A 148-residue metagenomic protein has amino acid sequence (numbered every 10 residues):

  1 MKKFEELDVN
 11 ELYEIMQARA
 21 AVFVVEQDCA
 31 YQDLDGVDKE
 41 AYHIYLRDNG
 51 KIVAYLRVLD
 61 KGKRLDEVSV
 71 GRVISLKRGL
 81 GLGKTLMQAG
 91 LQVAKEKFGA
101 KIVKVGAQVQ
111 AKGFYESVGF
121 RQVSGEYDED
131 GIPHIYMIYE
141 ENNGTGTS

Functional and structural regions predicted by a protein language model:
M1-K51: Short amphipathic alpha-helix that is part of the acyltransferase structural core
L34-K39, G62, D128-D130: A short beta-turn/loop motif at secondary-structure boundaries
Y45, K51-D60, E67-R72: Conserved beta-strand in the GNAT
K61-V70, R78, K97-K101, D130-P133: A conserved beta-turn-beta hairpin within the catalytic core of GNAT-like acetyltransferases that forms part
S75, L80-Q92: Conserved acetyl-CoA-binding loop-helix of GNAT-fold acetyltransferases
A94-Q108: Conserved GNAT acetyl-CoA-binding A-motif
Q108, D128-S148: C-terminal "cap" of GNAT-fold acetyltransferases
V109-G125, D130-P133: Conserved active-site alpha-helix within GNAT-family acetyltransferase domains
